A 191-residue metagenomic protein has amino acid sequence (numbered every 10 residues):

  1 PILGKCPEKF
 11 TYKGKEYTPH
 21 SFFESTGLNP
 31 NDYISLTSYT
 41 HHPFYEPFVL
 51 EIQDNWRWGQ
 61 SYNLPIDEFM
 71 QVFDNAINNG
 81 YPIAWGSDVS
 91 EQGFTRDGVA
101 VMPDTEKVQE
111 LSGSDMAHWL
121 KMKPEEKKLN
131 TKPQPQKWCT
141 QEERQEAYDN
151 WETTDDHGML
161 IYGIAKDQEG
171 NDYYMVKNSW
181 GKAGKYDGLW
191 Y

Functional and structural regions predicted by a protein language model:
I2-Y191: Active-site signature of cysteine proteases
